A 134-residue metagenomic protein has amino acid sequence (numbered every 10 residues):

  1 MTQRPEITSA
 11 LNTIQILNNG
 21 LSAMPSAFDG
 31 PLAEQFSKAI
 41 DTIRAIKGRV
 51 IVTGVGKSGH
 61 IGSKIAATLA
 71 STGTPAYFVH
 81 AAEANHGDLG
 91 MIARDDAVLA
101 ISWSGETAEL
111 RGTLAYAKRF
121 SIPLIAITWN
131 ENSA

Functional and structural regions predicted by a protein language model:
M1-R44: An N-terminal, well-structured beta->alpha segment
R44-A134: Glycine-rich phosphate-binding loops that contact phosphosugars or nucleotide phosphates
